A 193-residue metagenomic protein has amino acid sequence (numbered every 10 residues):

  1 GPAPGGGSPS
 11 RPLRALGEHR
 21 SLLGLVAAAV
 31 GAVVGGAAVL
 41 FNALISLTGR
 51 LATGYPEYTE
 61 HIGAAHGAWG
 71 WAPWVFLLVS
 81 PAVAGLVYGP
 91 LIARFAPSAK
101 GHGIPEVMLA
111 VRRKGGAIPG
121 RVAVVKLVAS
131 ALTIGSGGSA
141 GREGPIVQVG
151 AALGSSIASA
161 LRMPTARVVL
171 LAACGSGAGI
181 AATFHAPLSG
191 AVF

Functional and structural regions predicted by a protein language model:
G1-F193: Alpha-helical transmembrane segments and immediately membrane-proximal extracytoplasmic
